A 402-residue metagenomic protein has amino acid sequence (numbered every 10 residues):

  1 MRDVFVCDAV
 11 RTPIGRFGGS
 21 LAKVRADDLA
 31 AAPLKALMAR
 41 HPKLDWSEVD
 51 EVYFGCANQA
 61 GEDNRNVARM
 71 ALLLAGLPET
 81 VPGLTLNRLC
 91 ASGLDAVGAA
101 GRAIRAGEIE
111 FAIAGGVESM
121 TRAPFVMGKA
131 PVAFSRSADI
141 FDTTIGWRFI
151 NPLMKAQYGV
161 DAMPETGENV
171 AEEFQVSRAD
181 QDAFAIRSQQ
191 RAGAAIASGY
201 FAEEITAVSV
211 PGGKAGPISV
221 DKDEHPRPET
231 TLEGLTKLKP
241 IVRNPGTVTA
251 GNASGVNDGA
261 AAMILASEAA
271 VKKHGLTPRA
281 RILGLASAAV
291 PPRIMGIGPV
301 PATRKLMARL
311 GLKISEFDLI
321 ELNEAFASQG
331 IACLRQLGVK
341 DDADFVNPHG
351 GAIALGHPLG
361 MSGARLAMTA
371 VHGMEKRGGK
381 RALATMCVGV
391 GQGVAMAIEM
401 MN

Functional and structural regions predicted by a protein language model:
M1-A75, P82, T166-R178, S188 (+4 more regions): Conserved active-site "lid/cap" helical segment
M1-V24, I145, T231-I297, P301 (+4 more regions): Condensing-enzyme catalytic core mediating Claisen C-C bond formation in acyl metabolism
R11-T12, A22-K23, D27-A31, K43 (+3 more regions): N-terminal extracellular/periplasmic Venus flytrap/periplasmic-binding protein-like
V24, C56-A112, T144-W147, Q157-M163 (+4 more regions): Conserved catalytic cysteine-centered active-site region of acyl-thioester-dependent Claisen-condensing enzymes
N87-E118, A171-Y200, A262-A269, L334-R335 (+2 more regions): Active-site-proximal alpha-helical scaffold in enzymes
R105, F111-N169: Flexible glycine-/small-residue-enriched beta->alpha junction loops that bind anionic phosphate/pyrophosphate groups
E168, E204, G212, L283-A354: Active-site pocket-lining segment
